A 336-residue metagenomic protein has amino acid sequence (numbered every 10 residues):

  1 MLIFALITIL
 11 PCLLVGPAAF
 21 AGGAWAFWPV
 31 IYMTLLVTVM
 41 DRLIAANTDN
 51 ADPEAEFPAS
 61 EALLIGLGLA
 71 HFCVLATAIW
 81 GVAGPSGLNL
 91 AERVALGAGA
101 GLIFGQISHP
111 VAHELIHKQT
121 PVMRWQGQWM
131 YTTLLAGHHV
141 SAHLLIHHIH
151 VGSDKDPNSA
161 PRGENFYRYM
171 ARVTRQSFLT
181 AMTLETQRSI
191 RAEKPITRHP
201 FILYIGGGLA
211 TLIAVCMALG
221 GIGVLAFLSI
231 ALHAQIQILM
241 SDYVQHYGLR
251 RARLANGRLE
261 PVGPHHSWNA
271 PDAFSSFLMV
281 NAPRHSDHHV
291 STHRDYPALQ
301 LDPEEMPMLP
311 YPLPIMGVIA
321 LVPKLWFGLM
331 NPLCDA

Functional and structural regions predicted by a protein language model:
M1-G16, T120-M123, G127-Q128, T132-F201 (+2 more regions): Cytosolic/stromal cytosol-facing helical appendages immediately following the last transmembrane segment
M1-I44, A59-A83, A91-G105, T197-M240 (+2 more regions): Alpha-helical bilayer-embedded segments of polytopic membrane proteins, i.e., transmembrane/intramembrane helices
L43-E56, R250: Membrane-helix interface/capping segments
A51-T174: Intramembrane catalytic core of multi-pass membrane enzymes that act on lipidic substrates
